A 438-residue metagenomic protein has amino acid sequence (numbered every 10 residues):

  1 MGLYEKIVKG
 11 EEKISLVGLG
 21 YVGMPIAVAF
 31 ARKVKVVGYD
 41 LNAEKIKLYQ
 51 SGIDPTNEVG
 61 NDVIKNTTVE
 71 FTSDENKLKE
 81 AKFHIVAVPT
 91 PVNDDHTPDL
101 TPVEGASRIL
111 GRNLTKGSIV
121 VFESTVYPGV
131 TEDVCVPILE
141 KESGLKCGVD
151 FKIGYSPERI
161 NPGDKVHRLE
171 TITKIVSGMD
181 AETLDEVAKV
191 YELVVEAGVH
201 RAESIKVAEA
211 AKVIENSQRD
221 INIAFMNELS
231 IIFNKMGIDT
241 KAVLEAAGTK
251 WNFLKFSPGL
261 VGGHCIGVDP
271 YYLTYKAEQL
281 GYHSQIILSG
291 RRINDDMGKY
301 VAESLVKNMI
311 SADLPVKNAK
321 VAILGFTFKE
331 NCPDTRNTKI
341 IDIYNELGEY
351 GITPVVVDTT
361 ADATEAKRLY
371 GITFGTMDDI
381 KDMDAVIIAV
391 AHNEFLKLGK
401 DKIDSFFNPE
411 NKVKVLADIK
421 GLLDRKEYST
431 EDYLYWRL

Functional and structural regions predicted by a protein language model:
M1-L438: Structural/interface elements that position substrates and couple domains in central-metabolism enzymes
